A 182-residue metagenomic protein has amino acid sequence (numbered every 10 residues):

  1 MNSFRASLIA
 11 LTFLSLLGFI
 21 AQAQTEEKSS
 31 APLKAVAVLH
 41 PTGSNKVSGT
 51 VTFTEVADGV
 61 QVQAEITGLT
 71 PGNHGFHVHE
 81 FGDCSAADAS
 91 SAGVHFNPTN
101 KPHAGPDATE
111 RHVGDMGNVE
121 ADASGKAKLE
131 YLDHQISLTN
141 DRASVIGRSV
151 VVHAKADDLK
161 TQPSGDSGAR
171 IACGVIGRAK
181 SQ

Functional and structural regions predicted by a protein language model:
N2, L8, G18-N73, V78-Q182: N-terminal leader/targeting pre-sequences
L11-L14: Repetitive helical segments and hydrophobic/amphipathic motifs
